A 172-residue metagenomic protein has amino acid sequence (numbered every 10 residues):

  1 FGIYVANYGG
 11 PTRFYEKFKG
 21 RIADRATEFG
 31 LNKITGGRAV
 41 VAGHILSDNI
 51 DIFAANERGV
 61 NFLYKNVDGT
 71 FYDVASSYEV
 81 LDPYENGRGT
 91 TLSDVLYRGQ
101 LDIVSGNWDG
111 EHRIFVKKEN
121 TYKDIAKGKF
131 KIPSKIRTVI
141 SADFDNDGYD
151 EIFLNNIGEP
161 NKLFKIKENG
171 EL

Functional and structural regions predicted by a protein language model:
F1, G37-I50, G87-L101, I136-N146 (+2 more regions): Beta-propeller blade termini
F1-A6, I50-N56, D102-N107, E151-N156: Hydrophobic beta-strand segments that make up the repeating blades of beta-propeller and related beta-repeat
I3, T12-F14, I52, N61-L63 (+5 more regions): Hydrophobic beta-strand positions in blades of beta-propellers and related beta-sheet-rich domains
I3, Y15-T35, D51, Y64-N86 (+2 more regions): Blade-edge motifs of beta-propeller repeat domains
A6, F14-F18, A54-A55, S93 (+3 more regions): Residue-level detection of beta-strand scaffold positions
N7, K33, L46, N56 (+6 more regions): Active-site-proximal structural scaffolding
N7-G9, K17, N56-R58, N66 (+3 more regions): Structural signature of WD-repeat beta-propellers
G10, G36-R38, G59, N86-R88 (+3 more regions): Beta-rich catalytic cores
